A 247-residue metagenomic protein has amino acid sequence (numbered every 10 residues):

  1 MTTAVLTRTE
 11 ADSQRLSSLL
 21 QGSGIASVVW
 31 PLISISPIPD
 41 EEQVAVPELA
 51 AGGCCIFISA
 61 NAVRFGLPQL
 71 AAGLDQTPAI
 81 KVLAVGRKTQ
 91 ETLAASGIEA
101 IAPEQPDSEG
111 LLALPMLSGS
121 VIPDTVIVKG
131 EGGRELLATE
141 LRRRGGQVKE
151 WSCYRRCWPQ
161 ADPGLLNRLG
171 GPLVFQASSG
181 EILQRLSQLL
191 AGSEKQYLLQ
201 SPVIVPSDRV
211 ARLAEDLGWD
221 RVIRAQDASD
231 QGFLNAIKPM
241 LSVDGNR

Functional and structural regions predicted by a protein language model:
M1-R247: Signature of uroporphyrinogen-III synthase
